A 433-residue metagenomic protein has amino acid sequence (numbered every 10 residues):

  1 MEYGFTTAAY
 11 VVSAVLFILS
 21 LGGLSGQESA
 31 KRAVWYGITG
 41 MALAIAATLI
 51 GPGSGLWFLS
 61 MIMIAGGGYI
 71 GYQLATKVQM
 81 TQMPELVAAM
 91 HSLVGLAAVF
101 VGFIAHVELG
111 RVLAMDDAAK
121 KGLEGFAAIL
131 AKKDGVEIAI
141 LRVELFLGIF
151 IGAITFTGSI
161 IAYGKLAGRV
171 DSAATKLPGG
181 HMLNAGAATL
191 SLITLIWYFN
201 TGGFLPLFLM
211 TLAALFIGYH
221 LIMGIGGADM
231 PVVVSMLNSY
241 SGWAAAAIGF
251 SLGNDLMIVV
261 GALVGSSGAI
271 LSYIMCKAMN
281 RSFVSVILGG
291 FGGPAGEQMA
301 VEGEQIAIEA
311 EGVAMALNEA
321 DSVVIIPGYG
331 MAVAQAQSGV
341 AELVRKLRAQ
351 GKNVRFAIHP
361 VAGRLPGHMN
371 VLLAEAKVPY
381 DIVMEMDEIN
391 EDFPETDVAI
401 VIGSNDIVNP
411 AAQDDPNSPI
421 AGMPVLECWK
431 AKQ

Functional and structural regions predicted by a protein language model:
M1-A14, G51-G68, L141-F156, G202-A213: Structural signature of hydrophobic alpha-helical transmembrane segments
L16-K31, G68-V87, S159-A174, I217-M230 (+1 more regions): C-terminal ends of transmembrane helices
K31-G40, S60-M63, Q82-V94, A174-N184 (+1 more regions): Cytoplasmic-side transmembrane-helix entry/capping segments in multi-pass membrane proteins
T48-M61, Q73-M83, V99-K121, A128 (+1 more regions): Transmembrane alpha-helix boundary signature
I104-V112, A128, K132, F199-L205 (+2 more regions): Transmembrane helix-loop junctions at the membrane interface of multipass transporters and ion channels
G226, Y240-V284: Mobile "lid/hinge" segments at catalytic clefts and subdomain interfaces of large enzymes
L263-A320: Membrane-interfacial segments at transmembrane helix termini in multi-pass membrane proteins
V301, Q305-Q433: Structured cytosolic domains appended to multi-pass membrane proteins
